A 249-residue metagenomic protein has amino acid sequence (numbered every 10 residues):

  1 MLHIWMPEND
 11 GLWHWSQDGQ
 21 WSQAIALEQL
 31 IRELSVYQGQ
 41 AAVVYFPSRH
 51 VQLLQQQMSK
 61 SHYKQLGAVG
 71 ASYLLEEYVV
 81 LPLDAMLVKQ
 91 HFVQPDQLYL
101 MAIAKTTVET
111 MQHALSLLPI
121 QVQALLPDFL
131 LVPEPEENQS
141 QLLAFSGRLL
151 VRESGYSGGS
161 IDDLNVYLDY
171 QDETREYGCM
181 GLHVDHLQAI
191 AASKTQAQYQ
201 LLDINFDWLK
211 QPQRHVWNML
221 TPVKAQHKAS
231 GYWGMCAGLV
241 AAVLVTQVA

Functional and structural regions predicted by a protein language model:
M1-A249: Hydrophobic/aromatic-enriched cytosolic interaction surfaces used to assemble or bind macromolecules
